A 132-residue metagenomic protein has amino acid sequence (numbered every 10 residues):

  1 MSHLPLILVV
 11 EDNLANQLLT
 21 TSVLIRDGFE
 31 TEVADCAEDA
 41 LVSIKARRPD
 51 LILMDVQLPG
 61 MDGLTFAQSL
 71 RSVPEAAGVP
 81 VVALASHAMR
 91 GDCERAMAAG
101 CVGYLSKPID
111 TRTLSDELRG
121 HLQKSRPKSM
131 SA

Functional and structural regions predicted by a protein language model:
E11: Conserved acidic carboxylate
L18-R26: Charged docking surfaces used in two-component/phosphorelay signaling
V33-L51: Acidic, metal-coordinating helix/loop segments flanking the phosphotransfer/catalytic sites of two-component signaling
D55, A85: Active-site residues of response regulator receiver
P59, A77, M89, P108: The feature encodes the CheY-like receiver
M97, I109-L118: C-terminal output helix
V102: Short, glycine/charged-rich "phosphate-handling" switch motifs in NTP-dependent and phosphotransfer domains
